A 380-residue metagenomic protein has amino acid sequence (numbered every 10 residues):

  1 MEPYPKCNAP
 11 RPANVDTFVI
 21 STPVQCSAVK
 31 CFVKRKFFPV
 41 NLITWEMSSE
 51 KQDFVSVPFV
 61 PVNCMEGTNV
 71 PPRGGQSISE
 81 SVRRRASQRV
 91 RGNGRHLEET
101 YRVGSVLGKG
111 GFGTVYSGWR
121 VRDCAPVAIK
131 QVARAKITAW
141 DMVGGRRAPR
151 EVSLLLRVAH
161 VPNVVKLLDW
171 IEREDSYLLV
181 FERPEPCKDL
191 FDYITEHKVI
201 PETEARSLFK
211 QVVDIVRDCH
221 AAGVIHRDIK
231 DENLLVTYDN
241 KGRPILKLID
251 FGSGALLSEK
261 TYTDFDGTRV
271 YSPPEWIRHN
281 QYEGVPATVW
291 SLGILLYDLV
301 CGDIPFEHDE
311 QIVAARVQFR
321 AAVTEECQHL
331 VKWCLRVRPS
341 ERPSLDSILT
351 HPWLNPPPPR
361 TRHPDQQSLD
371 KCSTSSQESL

Functional and structural regions predicted by a protein language model:
W45-R95, G104: Juxta-kinase regulatory segment immediately upstream of eukaryotic protein kinase catalytic domains
T114: Conserved N-lobe ATP-binding subsite of Hanks-type protein kinase domains, especially the beta3 VAIK lysine
V132-V158: Conserved N-lobe beta3->alphaC-helix segment of eukaryotic protein kinase catalytic domains
K166-D175: Short beta-strand micro-motifs within the conserved protein kinase catalytic domain, predominantly in the N-lobe
E174-E182, F191: A conserved loop-to-beta-strand element in the N-lobe of protein kinase catalytic cores that borders the ATP-binding
D189-V199: AlphaC helix of the protein kinase catalytic domain
L208-F209: Activation segment signature within eukaryotic-like protein kinase domains
H220-Y238: Catalytic-loop of the protein kinase fold
